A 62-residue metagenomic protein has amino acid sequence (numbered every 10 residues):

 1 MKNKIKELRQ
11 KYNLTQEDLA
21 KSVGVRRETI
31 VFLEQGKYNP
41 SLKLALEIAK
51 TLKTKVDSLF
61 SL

Functional and structural regions predicted by a protein language model:
K4-K21: Short basic helix-loop element that most often maps to the first helix and adjoining turn of HTH DNA-binding modules
E17, E28, D57: Key DNA-contact positions within bacterial/archaeal DNA-binding proteins
V25-Y38: Recognition helix of helix-turn-helix/homeodomain-like DNA-binding domains that insert into the DNA major groove
K43-S58: DNA major-groove recognition helix of helix-turn-helix/homeodomain DNA-binding modules
F60-L62: Short amphipathic recognition helices of helix-turn-helix/homeodomain-type DNA-binding modules
